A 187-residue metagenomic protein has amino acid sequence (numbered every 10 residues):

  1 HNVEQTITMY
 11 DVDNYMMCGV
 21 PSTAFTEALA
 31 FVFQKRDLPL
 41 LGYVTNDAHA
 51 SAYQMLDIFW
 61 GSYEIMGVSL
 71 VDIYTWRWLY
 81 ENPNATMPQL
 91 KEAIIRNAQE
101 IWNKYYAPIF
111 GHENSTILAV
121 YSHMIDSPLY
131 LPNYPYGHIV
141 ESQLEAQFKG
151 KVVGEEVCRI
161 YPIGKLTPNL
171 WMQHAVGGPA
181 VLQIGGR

Functional and structural regions predicted by a protein language model:
H1-E4, E27, W76, H123: Histidine-centered active-site/metal-ligand motif
H1-N14: Catalytic Zn2+-binding segment of zinc metalloproteases
D11-C18, Y43-A50, G150-E156: Short, glycine/acidic-rich hinge or "gate" loops at secondary-structure transitions that mediate conformational
N14-V20, N84-P88: Short, surface-exposed loop/turn segments at secondary-structure junctions
Y15-C18, L56, S122, L129: Residue-level detector of alpha-helix boundaries and kinks
C18-I58, G137, K165: Post-HExxH zinc-binding segment in Zn-dependent metallohydrolases
V32, G61, I65, S69-R187: C-terminal, non-catalytic "cap/extension" segments appended to globular domains
